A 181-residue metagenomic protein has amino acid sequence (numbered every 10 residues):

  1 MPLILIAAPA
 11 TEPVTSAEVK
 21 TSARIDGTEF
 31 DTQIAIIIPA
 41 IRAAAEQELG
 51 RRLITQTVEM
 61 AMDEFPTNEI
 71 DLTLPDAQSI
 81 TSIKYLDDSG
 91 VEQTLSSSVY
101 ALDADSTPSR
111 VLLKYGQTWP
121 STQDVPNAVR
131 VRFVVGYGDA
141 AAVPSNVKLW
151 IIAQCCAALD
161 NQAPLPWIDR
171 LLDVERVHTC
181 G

Functional and structural regions predicted by a protein language model:
M1-G181: Divalent metal-cofactor coordination and adjacent catalytic microenvironments
